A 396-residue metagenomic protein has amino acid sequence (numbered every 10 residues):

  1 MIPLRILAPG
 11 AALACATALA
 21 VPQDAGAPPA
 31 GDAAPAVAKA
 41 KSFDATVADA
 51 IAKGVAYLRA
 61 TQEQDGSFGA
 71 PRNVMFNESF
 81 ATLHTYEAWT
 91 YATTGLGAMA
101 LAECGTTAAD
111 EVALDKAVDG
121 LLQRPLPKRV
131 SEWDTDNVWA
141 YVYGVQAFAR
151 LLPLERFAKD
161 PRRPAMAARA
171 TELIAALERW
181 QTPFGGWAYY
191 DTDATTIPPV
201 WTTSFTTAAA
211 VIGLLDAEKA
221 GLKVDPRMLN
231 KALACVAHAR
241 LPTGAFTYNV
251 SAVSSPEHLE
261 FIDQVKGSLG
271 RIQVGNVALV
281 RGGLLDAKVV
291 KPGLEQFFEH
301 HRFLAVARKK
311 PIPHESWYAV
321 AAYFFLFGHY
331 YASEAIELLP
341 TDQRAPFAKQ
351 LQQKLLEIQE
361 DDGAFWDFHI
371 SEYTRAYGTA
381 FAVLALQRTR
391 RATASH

Functional and structural regions predicted by a protein language model:
M1-P3: N-terminal secretory signal peptides that target proteins for export/translocation
A8-A18: Bacterial N-terminal signal peptides
V21-Q23: Boundary of Sec targeting at the N-terminus
A25-A56, A60, Q64-A113, P127-A175 (+3 more regions): An alpha-helical repeat/solenoid feature that recognizes helix-turn-helix modules
E111, V118-L121: Active-site-surrounding "flap" and adjacent substrate/cofactor-binding loops of secreted or lumenal enzymes, prototyped
C235: Active-site neighborhood of glycoside hydrolase catalytic domains
P346-E360: C-terminal closing repeat unit and adjoining cap/tail of repeat-based domains
